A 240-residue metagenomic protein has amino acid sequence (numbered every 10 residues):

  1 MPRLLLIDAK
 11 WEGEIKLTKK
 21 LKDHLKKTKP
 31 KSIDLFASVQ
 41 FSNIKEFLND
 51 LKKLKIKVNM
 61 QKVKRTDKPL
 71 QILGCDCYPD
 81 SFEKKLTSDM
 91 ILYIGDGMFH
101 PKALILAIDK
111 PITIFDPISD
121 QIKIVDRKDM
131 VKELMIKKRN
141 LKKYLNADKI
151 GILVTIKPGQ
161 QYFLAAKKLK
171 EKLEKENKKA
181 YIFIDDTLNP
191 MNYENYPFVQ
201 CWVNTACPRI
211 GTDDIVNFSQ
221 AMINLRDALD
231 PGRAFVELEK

Functional and structural regions predicted by a protein language model:
M1-P2, L6, Q161, R233-K240: Non-catalytic regulatory/accessory regions that flank a structured catalytic core
M1-V131, M135-I136: The feature marks the mature, well-folded catalytic cores of soluble enzymes
L6-D8, S32-S38, K149-K157, Y181 (+1 more regions): Short glycine-rich or small-residue beta-strand-to-loop segments that form or flank ligand, phosphate, metal/Fe-S
K62, I184-D186, N224-R226: Short loop/edge segments at beta-strand edges and connector loops that shape dinucleotide/nucleotide cofactor-binding
F82-S88, G97-M98, K167-K179, P190-C201 (+1 more regions): Long alpha-helical, hydrophobic tracts
K84-K102, Y144-G159, N204-L225: Extended, charge-rich low-complexity interaction segments
H100-K179, T187-Y196: Redox- and metal-dependent alpha/beta enzyme cores, enriched for Fe-S-associated oxidoreductases and cofactor-handling
I118-I122, R127, P208-K240: Peripheral docking tails and interdomain loops at the edges of cofactor- or intermediate-handling domains
